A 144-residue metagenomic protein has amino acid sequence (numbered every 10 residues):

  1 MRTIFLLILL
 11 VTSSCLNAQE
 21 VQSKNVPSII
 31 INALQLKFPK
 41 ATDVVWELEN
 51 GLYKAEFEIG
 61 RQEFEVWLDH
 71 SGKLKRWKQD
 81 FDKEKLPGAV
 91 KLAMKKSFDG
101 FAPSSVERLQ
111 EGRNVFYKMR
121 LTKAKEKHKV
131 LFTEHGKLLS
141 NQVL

Functional and structural regions predicted by a protein language model:
M1-Q22: Bacterial Sec-dependent N-terminal signal peptides
Q19-L144: Interaction-mediating elements
